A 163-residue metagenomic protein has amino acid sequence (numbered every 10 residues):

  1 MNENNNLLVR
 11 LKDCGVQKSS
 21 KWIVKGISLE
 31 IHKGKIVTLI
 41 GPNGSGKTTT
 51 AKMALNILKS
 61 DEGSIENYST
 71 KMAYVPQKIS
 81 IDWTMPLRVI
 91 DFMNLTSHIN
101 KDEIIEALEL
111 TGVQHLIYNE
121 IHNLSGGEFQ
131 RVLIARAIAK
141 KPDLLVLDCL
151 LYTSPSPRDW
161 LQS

Functional and structural regions predicted by a protein language model:
C14, K101-I117, K141: Conserved ABC ATPase "signature" region
L55: Helix-to-loop junction immediately C-terminal to a conserved catalytic motif
E120-L124, E128: Conserved ABC ATPase signature
I134: Hydrophobic anchor residue at the start of the ABC signature
L145-C149: Catalytic Walker B motif of ABC-type/P-loop ATPase nucleotide-binding domains
Y152-S163: Single conserved hydrophobic/aromatic residue that forms the stacking wall/gate of nucleotide- or nucleobase-binding
